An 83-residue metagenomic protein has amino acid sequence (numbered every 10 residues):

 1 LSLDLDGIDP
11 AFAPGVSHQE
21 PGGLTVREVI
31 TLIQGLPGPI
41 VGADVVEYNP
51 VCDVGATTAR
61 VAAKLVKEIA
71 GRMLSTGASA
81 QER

Functional and structural regions predicted by a protein language model:
L1-R83: Catalytic cores of soluble, metal-dependent hydrolases
